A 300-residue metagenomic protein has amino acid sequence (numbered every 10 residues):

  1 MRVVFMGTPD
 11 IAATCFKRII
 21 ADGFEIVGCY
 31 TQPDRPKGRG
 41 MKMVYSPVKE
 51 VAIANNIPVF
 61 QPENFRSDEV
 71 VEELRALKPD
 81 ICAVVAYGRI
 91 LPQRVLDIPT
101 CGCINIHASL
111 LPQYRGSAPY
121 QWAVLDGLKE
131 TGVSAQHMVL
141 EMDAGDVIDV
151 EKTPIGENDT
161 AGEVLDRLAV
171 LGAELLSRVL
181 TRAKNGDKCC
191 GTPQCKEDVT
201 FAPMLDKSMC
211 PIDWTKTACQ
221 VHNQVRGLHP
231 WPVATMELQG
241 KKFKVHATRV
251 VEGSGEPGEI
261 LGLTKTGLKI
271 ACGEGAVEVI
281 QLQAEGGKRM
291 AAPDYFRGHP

Functional and structural regions predicted by a protein language model:
M1-K42: N-terminal Rossmann-like dinucleotide-binding module
G7, C29, A52, C82 (+7 more regions): A residue-level signal for conserved active-site and pocket-lining positions in enzyme catalytic cores
P9-I11, E63-R66, Y87-I90, V251: Short beta->alpha connector loops
A21-D22, Q32, I81-F201: Donor/substrate-binding cores of folate-linked one-carbon enzymes
E25, N56-P58, G102: Conserved beta-strand segments of alpha/beta enzyme cores
P36-K78: N-terminal glycine-/serine-/threonine-rich beta1-alpha1-beta2 phosphate-ribose binding loop of Rossmann-like
P203-K216: Acyl-group handling in specialized metabolite and lipid biosynthesis
T215-P300: An anion-binding loop in the catalytic cleft
